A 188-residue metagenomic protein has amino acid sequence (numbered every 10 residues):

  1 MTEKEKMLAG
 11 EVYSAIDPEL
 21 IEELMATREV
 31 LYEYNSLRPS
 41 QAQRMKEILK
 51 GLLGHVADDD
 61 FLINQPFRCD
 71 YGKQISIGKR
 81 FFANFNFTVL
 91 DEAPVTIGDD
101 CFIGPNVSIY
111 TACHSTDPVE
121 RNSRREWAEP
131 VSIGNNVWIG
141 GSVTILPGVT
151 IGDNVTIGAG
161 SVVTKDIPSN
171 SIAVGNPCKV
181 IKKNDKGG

Functional and structural regions predicted by a protein language model:
M1-D59, C178-I181, K186-G188: Terminal amphipathic alpha-helical/low-complexity segments used for targeting or macromolecular assembly
K4-E5, L53, S123, P130 (+1 more regions): Short secondary-structure boundary/capping segments
F67-I77, F82-T150, N176-G188: Flexible, glycine/small-residue-enriched loop-and-beta-strand segment within the central core of proteins
F102, V155-T156: Short alpha-helix at the nucleotide-sugar/activated-sugar donor binding site of glycosyltransferases and closely
W138, T156, I172-V174: Short-chain dehydrogenase/reductase
T150, T164-K165: Active-site/ligand-binding-proximal alpha/beta "capping" segment
